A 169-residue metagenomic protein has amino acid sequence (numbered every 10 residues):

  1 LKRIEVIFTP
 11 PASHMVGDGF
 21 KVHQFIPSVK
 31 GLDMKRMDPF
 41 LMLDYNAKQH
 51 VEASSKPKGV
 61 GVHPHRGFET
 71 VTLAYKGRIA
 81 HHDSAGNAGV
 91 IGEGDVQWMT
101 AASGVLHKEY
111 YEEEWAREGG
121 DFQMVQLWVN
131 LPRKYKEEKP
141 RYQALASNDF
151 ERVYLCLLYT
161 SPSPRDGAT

Functional and structural regions predicted by a protein language model:
K2-L73: N-terminal, Lys/Arg-enriched amphipathic/low-complexity engagement segments that precede the first folded domain
H63-H65, H81, H107: Histidine-centered active-site/metal-ligand motif
L73-G92: A short beta-strand-loop-beta hairpin characteristic of the jelly-roll/cupin
I91-V105: Conserved metal-binding segment of the jelly-roll/cupin
A102-K134: Ligand-binding loop in jelly-roll beta-barrel domains
E138-L158: Surface-exposed beta-loop interaction hotspot
Y159-P164: Conserved small/polar residues in nucleotide/adenosyl-binding loops
G167-T169: N-terminal low-complexity segments that are often proline-rich with Ser/Thr-Pro
